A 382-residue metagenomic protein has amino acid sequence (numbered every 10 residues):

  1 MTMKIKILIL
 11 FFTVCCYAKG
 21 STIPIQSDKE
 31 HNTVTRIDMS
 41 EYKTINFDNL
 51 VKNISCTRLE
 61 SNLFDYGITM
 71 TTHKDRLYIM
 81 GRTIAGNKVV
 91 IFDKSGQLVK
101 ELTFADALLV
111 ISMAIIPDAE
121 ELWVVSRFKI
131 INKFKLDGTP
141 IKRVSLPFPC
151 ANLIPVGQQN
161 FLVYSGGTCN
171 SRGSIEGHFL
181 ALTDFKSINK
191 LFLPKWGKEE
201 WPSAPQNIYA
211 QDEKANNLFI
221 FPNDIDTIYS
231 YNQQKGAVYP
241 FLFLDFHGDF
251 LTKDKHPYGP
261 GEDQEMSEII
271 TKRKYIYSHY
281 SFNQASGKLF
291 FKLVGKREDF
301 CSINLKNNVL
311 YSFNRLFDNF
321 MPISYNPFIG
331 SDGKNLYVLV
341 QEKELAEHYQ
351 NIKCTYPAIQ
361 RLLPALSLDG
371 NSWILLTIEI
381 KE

Functional and structural regions predicted by a protein language model:
P24, R76-R82, E120-S126, Q159-R172 (+4 more regions): Short beta-strand elements that form the blades of beta-propeller/WD-repeat-like and other beta-sheet-rich scaffold
I37-D65: A short helix->beta-strand "capping" segment at the edge of beta-propeller domains
E60-Y66, V90-A119, W123-R127: Blade-loop segments of beta-propeller domains
S61-F64, T103-V110, S145-A151, K195-E200 (+2 more regions): Short coil/turn segments at the loop-to-beta-strand junctions that recur within blades of beta-propeller repeat folds
D65-T69, L108-A114, F148-V156, E200-Y209 (+2 more regions): Repeated scaffold domains used in trafficking and secretory/extracellular systems, primarily beta-propellers
S126-S171, L191-E199: Asp-box/WD-like beta-propeller blade repeats and closely related beta-sheet repeat scaffolds
F241-P260, K306-G333, A346: Conserved blade-ending motifs and adjacent loop-strand segments that build the rim/top face of beta-propeller domains
E268-S331, V340: Loop/turn-rich, solvent-exposed surfaces of beta-rich toroidal or solenoidal domains
